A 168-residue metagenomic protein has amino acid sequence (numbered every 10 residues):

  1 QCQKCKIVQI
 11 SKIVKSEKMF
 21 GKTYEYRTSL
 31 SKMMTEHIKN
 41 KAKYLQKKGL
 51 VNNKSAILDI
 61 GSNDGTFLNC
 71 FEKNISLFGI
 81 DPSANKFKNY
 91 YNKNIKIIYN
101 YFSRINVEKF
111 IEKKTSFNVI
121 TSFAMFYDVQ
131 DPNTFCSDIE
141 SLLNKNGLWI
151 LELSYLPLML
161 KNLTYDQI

Functional and structural regions predicted by a protein language model:
C2: Short cysteine-rich clusters marking metal-coordination/redox-active sites
C5, M125: Hydrophobic adenine-recognition pocket in adenosine-nucleotide-binding enzymes
K6-Y90: Extended interfacial segments that mediate partner engagement and assembly in macromolecular machines
L50-N52, I111-T115: Glycine-rich phosphate-binding loop signature in dinucleotide/nucleotide-binding domains
N92-K109: Conserved SAM-binding strand-loop segment of SAM-dependent methyltransferases
N118-T121: A conserved beta-strand element that flanks and buttresses the S-adenosyl-L-methionine
N133-I150: A short glycine-rich, Lys/Arg-flanked "PGG" loop and its adjoining helix->strand segment in the class I
W149-I168: Short, glycine-/aromatic-enriched active-site segment of Class I SAM-dependent methyltransferases
